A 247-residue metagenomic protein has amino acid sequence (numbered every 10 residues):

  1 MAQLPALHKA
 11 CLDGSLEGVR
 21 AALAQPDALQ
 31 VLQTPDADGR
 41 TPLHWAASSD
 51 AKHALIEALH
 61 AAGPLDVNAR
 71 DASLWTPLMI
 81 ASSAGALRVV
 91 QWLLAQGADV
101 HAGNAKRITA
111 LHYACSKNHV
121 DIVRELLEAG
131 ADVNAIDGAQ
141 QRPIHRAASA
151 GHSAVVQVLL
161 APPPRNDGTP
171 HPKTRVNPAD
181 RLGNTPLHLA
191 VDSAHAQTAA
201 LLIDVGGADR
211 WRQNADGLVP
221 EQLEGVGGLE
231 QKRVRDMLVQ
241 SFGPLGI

Functional and structural regions predicted by a protein language model:
M1-A6, A161-R165, D192, A196-I247: Ankyrin-repeat-protein effector appendages
G14, D50-A51, G85, N118 (+2 more regions): Ankyrin-repeat intra-repeat helix-capping/turn positions
G18, A51-L55, R88-V89, D121-I122 (+4 more regions): Conserved ankyrin/ankyrin-like repeat signature
A22, A58-L59, L93, L126 (+3 more regions): Conserved hydrophobic site in ankyrin repeats
P35-D36, D71, N104, D137 (+2 more regions): Ankyrin repeat boundary/linker residues
